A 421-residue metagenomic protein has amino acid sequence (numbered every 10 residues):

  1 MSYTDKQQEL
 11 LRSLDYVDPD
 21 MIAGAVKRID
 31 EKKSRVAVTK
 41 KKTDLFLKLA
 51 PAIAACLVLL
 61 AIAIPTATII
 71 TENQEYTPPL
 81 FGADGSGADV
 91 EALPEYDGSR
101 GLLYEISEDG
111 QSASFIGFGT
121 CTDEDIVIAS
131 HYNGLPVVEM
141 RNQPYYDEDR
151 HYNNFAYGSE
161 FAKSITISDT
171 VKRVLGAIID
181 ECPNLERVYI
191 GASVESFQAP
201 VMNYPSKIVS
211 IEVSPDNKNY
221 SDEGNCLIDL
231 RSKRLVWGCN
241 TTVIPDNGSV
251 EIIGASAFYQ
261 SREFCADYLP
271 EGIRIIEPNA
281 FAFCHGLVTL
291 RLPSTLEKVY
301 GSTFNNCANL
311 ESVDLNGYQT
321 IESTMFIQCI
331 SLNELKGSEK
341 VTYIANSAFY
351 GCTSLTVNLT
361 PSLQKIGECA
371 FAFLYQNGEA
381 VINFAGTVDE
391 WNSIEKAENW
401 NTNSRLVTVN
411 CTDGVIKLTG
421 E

Functional and structural regions predicted by a protein language model:
M1-K40: Disordered, charged N-terminal biogenesis/targeting segments of membrane/secreted proteins
L14, K48-L80: Single-pass transmembrane signal-anchor helices and their membrane-water interface zones
A25-A37, Y145-D147, T402-D413: Short linear, low-complexity motifs centered on an aromatic residue
T39-A50: N-terminal export and membrane-targeting signals
I69-R100: Ser/Thr/Pro/Gly-rich low-complexity linker/stalk segments immediately outside membranes or between
L102-Q111, C121-V138, D149-R173, D180-S196 (+9 more regions): Structural signature of tandem-repeat unit edges
R141-N142: A short beta-strand segment in extracellular, disulfide-stabilized domains
G176-I178, P200-V201, G254-A257, E277-A280 (+4 more regions): Consensus positions within tandem repeat domains that build extended binding/scaffold surfaces
